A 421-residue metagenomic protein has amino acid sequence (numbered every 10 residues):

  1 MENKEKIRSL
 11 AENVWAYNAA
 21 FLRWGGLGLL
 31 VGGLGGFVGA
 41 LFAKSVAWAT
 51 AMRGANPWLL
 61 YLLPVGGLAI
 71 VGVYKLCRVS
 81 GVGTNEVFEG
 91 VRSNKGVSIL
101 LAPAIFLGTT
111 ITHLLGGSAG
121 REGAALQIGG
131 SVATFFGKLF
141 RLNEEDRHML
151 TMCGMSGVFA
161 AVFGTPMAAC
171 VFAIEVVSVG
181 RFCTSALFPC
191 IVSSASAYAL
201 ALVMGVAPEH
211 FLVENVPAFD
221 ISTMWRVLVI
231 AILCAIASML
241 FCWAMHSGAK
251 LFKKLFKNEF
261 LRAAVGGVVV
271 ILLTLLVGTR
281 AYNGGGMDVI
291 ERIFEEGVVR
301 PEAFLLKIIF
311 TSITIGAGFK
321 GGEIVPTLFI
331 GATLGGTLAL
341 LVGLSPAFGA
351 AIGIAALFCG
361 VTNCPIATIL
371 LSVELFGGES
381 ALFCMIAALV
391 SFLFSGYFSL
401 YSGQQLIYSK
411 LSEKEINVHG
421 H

Functional and structural regions predicted by a protein language model:
M1-H421: Alpha-helical transmembrane segments and immediately membrane-proximal extracytoplasmic
